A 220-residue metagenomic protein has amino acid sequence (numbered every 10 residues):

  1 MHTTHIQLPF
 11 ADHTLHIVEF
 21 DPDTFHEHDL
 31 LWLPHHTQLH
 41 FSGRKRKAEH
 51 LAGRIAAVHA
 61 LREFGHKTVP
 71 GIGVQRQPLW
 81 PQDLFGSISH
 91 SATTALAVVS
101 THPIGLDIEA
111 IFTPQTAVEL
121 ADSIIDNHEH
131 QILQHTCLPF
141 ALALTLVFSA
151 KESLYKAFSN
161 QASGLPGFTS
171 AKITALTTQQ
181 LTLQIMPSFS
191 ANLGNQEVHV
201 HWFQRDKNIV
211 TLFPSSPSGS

Functional and structural regions predicted by a protein language model:
M1-S220: Core catalytic alpha/beta fold that binds nucleotide/phospho-ligands
